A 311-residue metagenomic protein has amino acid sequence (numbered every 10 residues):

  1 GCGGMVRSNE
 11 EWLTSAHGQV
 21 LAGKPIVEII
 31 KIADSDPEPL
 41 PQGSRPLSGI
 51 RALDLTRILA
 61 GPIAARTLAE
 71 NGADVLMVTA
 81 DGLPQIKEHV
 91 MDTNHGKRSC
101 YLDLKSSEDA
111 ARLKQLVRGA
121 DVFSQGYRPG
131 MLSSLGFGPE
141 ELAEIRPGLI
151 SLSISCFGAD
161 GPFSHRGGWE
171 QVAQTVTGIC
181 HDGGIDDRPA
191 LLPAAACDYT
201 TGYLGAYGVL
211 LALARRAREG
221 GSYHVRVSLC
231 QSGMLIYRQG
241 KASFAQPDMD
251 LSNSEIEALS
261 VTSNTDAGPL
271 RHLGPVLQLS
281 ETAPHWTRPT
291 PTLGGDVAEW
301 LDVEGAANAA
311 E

Functional and structural regions predicted by a protein language model:
G1-G82, K114, R118-G119, I145-G158 (+3 more regions): Acyl-CoA thioester-binding alpha/beta core of soluble enzymes
L53, R98-E144: A structured beta-alpha segment of the ubiquitous adenosine-cofactor-binding alpha/beta core
G72, G96-K97, A120, W169: Short, well-ordered alpha-helix to beta-strand connector turns
A73, M77-L104: Glycine-rich phosphate-binding loop and adjoining beta1-alpha1-beta2 segment of Rossmann-like nucleotide-binding folds
C100, A111, Q171-T175, Y203 (+2 more regions): Feature representing long, continuous alpha-helical segments
D103, V122, P162, R166-W169 (+1 more regions): Hydrophobic alpha-helical scaffolding
S134-D182: Rossmann-fold NAD(P)-binding glycine/threonine-rich loop
T177-P193: The feature captures the short pre-catalytic strand/loop hairpin that immediately precedes and shapes the active-site
